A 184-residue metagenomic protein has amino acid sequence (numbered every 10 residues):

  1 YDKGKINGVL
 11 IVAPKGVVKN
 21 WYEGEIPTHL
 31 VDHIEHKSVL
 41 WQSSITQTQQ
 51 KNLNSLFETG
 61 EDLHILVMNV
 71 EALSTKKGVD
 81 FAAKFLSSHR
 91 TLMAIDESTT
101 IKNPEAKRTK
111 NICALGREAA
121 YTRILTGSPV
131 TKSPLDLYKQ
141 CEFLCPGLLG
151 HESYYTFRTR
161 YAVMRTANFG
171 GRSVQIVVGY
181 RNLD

Functional and structural regions predicted by a protein language model:
Y1-P14, L73, L86: Conserved Helicase C-terminal RecA-like lobe
I6-V9, P27-S38, Q42, Q49-Q50 (+2 more regions): Conserved P-loop NTPase motor "coupling/switch" region that bridges the ATPase
V12, V17-G60, H64-I65: Conserved nucleic-acid-binding Ia/Ib motif block in the N-terminal RecA-like helicase ATPase lobe
G16-V18, I45-T46, A72-S74, T100 (+2 more regions): Conserved nucleotide-binding/hydrolysis micro-motifs of P-loop NTPases
T46-L66, V70-H89, N103: Conserved helix/coil segment N-terminal to the catalytic DExD/H
T75-G78, K102-K110, S133-L135: Short N-terminal helix/helix-N-cap motif within the alpha/beta-hydrolase-1
D96-E97: Walker B catalytic acidic pair
T100-N103, I124: Residues immediately C-terminal
